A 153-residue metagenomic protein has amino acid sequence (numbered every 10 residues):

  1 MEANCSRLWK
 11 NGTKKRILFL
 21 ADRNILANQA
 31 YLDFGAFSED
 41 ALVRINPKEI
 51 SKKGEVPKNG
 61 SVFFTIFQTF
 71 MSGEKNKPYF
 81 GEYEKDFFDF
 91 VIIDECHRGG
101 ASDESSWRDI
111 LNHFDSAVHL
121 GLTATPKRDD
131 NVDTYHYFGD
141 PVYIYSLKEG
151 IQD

Functional and structural regions predicted by a protein language model:
M1-D153: RecA-like P-loop NTPase motor core of helicase/translocase proteins
